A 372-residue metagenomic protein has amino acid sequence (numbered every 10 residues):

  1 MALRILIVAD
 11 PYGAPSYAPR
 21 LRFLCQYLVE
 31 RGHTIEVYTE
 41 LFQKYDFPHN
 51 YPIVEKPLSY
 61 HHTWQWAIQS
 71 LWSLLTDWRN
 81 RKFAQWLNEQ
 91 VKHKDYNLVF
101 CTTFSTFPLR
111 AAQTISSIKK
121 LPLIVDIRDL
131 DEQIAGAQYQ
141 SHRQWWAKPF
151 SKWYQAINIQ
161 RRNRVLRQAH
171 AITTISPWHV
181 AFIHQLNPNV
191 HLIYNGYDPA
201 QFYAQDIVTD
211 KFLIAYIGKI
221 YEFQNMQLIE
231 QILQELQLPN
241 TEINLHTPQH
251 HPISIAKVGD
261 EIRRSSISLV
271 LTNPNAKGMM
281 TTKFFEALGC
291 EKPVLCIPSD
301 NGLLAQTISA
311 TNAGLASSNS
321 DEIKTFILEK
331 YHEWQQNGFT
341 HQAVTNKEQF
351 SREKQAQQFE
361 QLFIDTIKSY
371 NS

Functional and structural regions predicted by a protein language model:
M1-P57, A171, Q234-L236, I364 (+1 more regions): N-terminal subdomain of nucleotide-sugar transferases
P15, Q224, S254-E261, S266-L288 (+1 more regions): Nucleotide-sugar-dependent
V37-V91: A conserved catalytic-core segment of Leloir-type glycosyltransferases
Y60-W72, K94, L121-I159: Acceptor-binding helix/loop patch of EC 2.4 sugar-transfer enzymes, predominantly nucleotide-sugar-dependent
R81-Q85, F107-L109, T114-I118, D129-I134 (+1 more regions): Membrane-proximal helix-turn-helix segments that form the acceptor-binding/catalytic region of lipid-linked
I175-W178, G196: Carbohydrate-associated surface elements
G196-A256: Conserved catalytic-core segment of nucleotide-activated headgroup transferases in glycan assembly
S318-K324, H332-D365: A charged, aromatic-enriched C-terminal amphipathic alpha-helix characteristic of glycosyltransferases across folds
